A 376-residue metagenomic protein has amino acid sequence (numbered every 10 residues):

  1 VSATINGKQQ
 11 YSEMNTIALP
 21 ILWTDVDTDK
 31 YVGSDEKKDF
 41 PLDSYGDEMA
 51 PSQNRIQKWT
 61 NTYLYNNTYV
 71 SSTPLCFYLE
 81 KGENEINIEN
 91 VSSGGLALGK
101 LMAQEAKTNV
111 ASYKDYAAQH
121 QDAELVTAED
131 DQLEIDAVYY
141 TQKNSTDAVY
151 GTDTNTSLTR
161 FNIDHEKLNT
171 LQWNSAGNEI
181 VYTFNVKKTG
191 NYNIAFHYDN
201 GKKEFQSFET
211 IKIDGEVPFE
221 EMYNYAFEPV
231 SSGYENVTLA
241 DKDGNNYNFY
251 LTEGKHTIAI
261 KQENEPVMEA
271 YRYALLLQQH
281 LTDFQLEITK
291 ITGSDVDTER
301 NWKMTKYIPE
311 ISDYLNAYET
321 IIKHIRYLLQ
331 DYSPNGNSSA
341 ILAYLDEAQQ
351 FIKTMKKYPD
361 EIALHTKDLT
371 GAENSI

Functional and structural regions predicted by a protein language model:
V1-I376: Extracytoplasmic
